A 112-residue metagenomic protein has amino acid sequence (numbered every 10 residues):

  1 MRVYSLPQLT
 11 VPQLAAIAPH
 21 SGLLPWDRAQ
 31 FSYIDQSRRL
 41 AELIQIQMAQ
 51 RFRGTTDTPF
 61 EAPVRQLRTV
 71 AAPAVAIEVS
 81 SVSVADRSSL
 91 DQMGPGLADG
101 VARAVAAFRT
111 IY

Functional and structural regions predicted by a protein language model:
M1-Y112: Active-site-proximal helix/loop segments of hydrolytic enzymes
